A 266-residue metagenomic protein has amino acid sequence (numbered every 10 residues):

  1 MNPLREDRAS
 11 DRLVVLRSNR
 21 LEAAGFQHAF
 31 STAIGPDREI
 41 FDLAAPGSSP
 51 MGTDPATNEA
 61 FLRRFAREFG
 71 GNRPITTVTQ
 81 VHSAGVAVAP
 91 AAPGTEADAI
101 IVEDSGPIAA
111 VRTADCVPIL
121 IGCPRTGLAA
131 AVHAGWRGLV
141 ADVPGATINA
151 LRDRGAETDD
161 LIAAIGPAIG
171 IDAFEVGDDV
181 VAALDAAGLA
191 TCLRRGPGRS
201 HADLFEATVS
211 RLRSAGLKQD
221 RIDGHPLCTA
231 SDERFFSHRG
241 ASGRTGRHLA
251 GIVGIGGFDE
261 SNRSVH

Functional and structural regions predicted by a protein language model:
M1-H266: Active-site microenvironment for binding and transforming phosphate-containing groups
